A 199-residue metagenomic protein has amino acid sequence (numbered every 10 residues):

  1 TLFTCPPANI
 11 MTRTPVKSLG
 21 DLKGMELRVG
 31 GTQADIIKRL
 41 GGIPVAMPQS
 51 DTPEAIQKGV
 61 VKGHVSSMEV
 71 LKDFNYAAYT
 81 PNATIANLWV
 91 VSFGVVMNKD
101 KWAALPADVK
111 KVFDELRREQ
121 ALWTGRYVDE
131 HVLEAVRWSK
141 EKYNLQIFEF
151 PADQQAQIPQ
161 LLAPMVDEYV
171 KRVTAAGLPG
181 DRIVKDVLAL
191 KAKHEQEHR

Functional and structural regions predicted by a protein language model:
T1-R199: N-terminal secretory/targeting leader peptides
